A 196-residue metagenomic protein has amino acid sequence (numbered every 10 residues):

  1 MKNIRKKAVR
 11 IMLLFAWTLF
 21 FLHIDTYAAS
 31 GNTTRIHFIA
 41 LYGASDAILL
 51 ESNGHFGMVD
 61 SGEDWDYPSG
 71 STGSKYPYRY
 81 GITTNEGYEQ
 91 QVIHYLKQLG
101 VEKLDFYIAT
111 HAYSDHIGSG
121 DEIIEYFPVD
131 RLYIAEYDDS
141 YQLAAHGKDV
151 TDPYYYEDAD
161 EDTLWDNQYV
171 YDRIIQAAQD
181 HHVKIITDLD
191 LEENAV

Functional and structural regions predicted by a protein language model:
M1, W17-L19, G54: Generic secretory/membrane-interface signal
N3, D25-V196: Non-globular, low-confidence helical/coil segments that flank catalytic cores
K7-T26: Sec-dependent N-terminal signal peptides of Gram-positive bacterial secreted proteins and lipoproteins
